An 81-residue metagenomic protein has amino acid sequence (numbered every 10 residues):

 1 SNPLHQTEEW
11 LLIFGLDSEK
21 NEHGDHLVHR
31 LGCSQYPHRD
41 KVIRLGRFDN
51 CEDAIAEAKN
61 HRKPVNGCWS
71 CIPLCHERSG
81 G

Functional and structural regions predicted by a protein language model:
S1-K20: The feature represents the first ordered module of a protein
E8, S34-H38, F48-E52: General secondary-structure edge motif
F14-I43, H61-K63, I72-P73, R78: Short aromatic-glycine-(Arg/Gly/Cys) micro-motifs in beta-strand/loop hairpins
R47-G81: Short, compact, well-ordered microdomains
